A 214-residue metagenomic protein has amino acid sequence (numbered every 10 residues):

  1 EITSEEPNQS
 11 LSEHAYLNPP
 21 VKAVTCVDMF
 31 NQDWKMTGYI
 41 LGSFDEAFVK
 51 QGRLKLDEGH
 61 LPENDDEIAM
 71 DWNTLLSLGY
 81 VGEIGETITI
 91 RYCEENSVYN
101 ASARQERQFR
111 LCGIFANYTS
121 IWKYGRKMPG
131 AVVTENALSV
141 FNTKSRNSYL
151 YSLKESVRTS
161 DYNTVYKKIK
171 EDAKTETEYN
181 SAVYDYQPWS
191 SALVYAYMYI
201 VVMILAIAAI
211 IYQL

Functional and structural regions predicted by a protein language model:
E1-S191: Basic-flanked hydrophobic alpha-helices used for secretion and membrane insertion
W189-L214: Hydrophobic alpha-helical transmembrane segments of multi-pass inner-membrane transport and secretion
